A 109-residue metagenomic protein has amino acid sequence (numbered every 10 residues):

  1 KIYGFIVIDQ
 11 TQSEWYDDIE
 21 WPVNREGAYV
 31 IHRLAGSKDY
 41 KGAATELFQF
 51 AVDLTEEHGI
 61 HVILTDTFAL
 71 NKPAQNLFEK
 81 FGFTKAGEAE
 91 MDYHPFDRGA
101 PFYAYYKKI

Functional and structural regions predicted by a protein language model:
I2-F5, P73: Glycine-rich acetyl-CoA-binding "A-motif" of GNAT/NAT acetyltransferases
V7-D39, Y93: Conserved acyl-donor/pantetheine-binding loop and adjacent beta-alpha core of acyl/acetyltransferases and related
G36, K41-T55, N76-K80: Conserved acetyl-CoA-binding loop-helix of GNAT-fold acetyltransferases
T55-T67: Conserved GNAT acetyl-CoA-binding A-motif
T65-Q75: Conserved beta-strand-loop-alpha-helix junction that forms the acyl-donor binding cleft
D66-T67, T84-G99: Conserved catalytic-core motifs of GNAT/GCN5-like acyltransferases
G99-Y106: Short hydrophobic/aromatic beta-strand or adjacent loop that forms the aromatic wall/cage of a ligand/substrate-binding
